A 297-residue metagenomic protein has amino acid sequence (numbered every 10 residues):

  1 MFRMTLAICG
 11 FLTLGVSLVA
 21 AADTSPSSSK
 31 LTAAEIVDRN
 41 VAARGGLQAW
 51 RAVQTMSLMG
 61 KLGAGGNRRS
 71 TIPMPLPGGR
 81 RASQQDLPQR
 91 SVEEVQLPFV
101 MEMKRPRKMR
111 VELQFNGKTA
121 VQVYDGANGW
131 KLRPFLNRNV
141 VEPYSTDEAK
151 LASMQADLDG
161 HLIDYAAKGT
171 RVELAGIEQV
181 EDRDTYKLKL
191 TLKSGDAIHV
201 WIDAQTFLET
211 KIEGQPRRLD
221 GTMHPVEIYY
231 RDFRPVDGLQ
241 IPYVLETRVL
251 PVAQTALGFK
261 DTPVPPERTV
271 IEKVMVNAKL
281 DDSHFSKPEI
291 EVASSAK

Functional and structural regions predicted by a protein language model:
M1-F2: N-terminal secretory signal peptides that target proteins for export/translocation
T5-S17: Bacterial N-terminal signal peptides
V19-A22: Boundary at the C-terminal end of the N-terminal hydrophobic targeting segment
S27-S29, A33-N137, E173-L174: N-terminal mature ectodomain segment of secretory-pathway/periplasmic proteins
W130-L158: Acidic/charged, solvent-exposed loop-and-adjacent secondary-structure segments enriched in E/D, K/R, S/T, and G/P
K150-K189, L208-K211: Short, conserved active-site entrance elements at the starts or edges of catalytic domains
I177-E289: Gly/Pro-enriched, hydrophobic low-complexity segments that function as extracytoplasmic propeptides/linkers
E289-K297: Short, cationic low-complexity segments
